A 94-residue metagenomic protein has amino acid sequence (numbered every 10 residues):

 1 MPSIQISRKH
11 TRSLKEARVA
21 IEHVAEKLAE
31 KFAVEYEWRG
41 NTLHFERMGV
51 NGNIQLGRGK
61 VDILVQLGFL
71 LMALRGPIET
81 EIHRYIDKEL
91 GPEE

Functional and structural regions predicted by a protein language model:
M1-A33: Terminal, regulation- and interaction-focused segments at domain boundaries
S7, K60-E93: C-terminal structural segments of small proteins and small subunits
S7-R8, R12, W38, N53 (+1 more regions): A composition-biased, non-transmembrane "mature-region" signal
K27-N53: Ser/Thr-rich, low-complexity intrinsically disordered terminal regions
E46, Q55, L64-Q66: Beta-strand residues in well-ordered beta-sheet regions across diverse protein folds
G52-L56, K60: Short beta-strand elements
